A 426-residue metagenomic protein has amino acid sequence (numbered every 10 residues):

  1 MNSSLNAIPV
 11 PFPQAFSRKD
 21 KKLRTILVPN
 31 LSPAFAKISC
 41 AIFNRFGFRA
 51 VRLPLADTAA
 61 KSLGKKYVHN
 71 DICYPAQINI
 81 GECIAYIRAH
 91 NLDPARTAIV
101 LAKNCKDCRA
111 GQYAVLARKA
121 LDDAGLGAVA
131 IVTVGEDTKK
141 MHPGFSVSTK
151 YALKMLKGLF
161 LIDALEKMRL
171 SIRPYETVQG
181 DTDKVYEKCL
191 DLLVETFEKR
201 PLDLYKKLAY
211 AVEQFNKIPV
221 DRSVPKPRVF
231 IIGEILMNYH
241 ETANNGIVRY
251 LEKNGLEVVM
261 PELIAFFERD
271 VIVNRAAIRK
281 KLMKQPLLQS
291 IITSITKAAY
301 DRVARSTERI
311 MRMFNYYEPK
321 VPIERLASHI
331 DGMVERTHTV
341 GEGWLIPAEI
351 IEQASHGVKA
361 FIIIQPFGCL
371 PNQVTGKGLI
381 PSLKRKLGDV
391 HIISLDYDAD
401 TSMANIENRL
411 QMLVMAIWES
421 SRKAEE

Functional and structural regions predicted by a protein language model:
M1-E426: An N-terminal assembly and electron-transfer interface module characteristic of large anaerobic redox and radical
